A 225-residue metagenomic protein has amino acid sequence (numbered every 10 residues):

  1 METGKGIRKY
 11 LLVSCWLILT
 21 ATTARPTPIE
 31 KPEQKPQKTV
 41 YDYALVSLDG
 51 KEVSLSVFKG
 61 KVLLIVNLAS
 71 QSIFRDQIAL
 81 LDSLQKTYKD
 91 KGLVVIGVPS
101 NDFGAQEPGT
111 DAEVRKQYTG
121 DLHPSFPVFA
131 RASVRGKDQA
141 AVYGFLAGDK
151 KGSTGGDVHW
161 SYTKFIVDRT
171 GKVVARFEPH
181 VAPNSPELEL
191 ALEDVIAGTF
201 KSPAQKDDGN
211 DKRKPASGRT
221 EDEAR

Functional and structural regions predicted by a protein language model:
M1-D42, D208-R225: N-terminal targeting signals for export/organelle localization
T27-S56, F74-D76, A140-A141: N-terminal "domain-start" segment that seeds a small globular fold
V57-I73, V94-P99: Short active-site neighborhood of thiol/selenol oxidoreductases, capturing the structured segment around
K61, Q71, R75, L84-K91 (+4 more regions): Structured segments of extracytoplasmic/periplasmic soluble domains in secreted or envelope-associated proteins
F74-Q139: Structural microenvironment flanking redox-active thiols in thiol-disulfide oxidoreductases
A141-G144, G148-R225: Thiol-/selenol-based redox modules, centered on thioredoxin-like and closely related oxidoreductase domains
